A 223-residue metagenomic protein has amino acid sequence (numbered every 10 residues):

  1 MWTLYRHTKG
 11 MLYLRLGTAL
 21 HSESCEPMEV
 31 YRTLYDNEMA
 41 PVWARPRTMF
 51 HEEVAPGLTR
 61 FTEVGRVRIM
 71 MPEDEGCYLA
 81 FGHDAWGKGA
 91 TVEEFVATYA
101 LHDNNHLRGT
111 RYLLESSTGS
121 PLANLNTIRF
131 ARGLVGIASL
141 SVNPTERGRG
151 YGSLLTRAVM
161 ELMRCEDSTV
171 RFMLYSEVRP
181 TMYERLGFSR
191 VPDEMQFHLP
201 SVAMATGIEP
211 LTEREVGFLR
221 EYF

Functional and structural regions predicted by a protein language model:
M1-R66: Mixed-charge, low-complexity intrinsically disordered regions
G65-L101, H106, R111-S116, S120-P121 (+2 more regions): Short amphipathic alpha-helix that is part of the acyltransferase structural core
R111-L113, G119-R129, G133-S141: Conserved beta-strand in the GNAT
L140-G148, V178: A short, internal acetyl-CoA/4′-phosphopantetheine-binding micro-motif in the GNAT/acyltransferase core
E146-A158: Conserved acetyl-CoA pyrophosphate-binding loop and the N-cap/start of the following alpha-helix in GNAT-like
S168-V170, S176-P200: Conserved active-site alpha-helix within GNAT-family acetyltransferase domains
